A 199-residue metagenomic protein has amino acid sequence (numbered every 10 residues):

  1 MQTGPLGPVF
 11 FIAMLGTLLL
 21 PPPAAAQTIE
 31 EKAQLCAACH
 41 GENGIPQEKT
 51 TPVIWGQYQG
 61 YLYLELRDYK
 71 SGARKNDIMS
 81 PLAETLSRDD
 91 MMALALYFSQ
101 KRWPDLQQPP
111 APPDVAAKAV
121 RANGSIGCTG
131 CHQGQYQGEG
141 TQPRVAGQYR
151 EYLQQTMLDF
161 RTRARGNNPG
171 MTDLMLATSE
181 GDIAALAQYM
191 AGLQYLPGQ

Functional and structural regions predicted by a protein language model:
M1-F11: Bacterial N-terminal signal peptides that target proteins for export
L6, G16-T17, I126-G127: Peripheral, non-catalytic segments of secretory and membrane proteins
A25-N43, P110-G134, Y149: Sequence/structural segment immediately N-terminal to covalent heme-attachment motifs in c-type and related
I29-L35, E42, Y58-Y61, R67-R74 (+5 more regions): His/Met- and acidic-residue-enriched segments that coordinate or traffic transition-metal cofactors and support
G44-K75, S80-T85, T129, Y136-T162 (+2 more regions): Gly/Gly-Pro-rich "capping" loops immediately C-terminal to redox-active cysteine motifs in periplasmic/lumenal
I45-P46, Q100-A111, V115, G134-R144 (+3 more regions): Inter-heme linker and motif-flanking segments adjacent to c-type heme-binding CXXCH motifs in c-type cytochromes
E84-Q107, E151, L176-Q199: C-terminal capping alpha-helices of c-type cytochrome domains
